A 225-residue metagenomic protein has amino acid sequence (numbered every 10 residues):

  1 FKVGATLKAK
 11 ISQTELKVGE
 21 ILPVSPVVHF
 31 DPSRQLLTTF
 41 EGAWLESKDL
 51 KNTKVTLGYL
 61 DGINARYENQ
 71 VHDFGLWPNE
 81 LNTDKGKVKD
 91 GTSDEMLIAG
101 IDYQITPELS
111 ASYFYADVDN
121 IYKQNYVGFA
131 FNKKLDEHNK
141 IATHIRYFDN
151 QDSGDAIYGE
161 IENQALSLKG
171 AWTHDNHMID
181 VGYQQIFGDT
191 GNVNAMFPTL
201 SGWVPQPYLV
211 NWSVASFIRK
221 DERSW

Functional and structural regions predicted by a protein language model:
F1-I63: Outer-membrane beta-barrel channel domains
V3, K10, L37-E41, S93-L97 (+3 more regions): Residues that define the transmembrane beta-barrel architecture of outer-membrane proteins
A5-I11, A43-S47, A99-Y103, V127-F131 (+2 more regions): Residues on the lipid-exposed face of transmembrane beta-strands in outer-membrane beta-barrel proteins
Q13-K17, N52-T56, N64, P107-S112 (+2 more regions): Repeated loop/turn-to-beta-strand initiation elements of outer-membrane beta-barrel proteins
E20-S25, Y103-S110, F148-D149, G202-N211: Flexible, solvent-exposed coil segments and beta strand-coil junctions, predominantly the extracellular/periplasmic
V28-D31, D73, D84-K87, Y115 (+2 more regions): Extracellular loop and loop/strand-boundary signature of outer-membrane beta-barrel proteins
T56-M96: Short, flexible helix-coil linker/hinge segments at the edges of structured domains or between repeats
D117, I121-K123, V127-W225: Outer-membrane beta-barrel pore domains
